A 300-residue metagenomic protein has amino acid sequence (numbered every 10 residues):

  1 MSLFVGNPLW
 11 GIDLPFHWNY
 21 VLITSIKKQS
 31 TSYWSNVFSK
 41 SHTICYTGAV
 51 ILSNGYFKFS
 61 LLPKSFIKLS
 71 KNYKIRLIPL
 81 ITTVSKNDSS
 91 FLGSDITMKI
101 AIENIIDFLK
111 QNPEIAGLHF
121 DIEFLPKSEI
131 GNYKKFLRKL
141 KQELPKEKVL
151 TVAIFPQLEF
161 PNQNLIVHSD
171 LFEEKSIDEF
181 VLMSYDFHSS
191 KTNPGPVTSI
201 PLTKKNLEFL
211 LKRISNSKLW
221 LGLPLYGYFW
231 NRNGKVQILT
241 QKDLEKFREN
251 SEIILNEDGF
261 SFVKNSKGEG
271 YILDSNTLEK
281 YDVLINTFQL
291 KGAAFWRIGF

Functional and structural regions predicted by a protein language model:
M1-F4: Bacterial N-terminal signal peptides
W10-I105: Glycan-recognition patch characteristic of GH18 chitinases/ENGases and related GlcNAc/peptidoglycan-binding proteins
L22, S53-F57, L61, P126-F247: Substrate-binding surface in catalytic domains of secreted glycosidases
T24-S39, D95-Q111, N162-L171, L273-N286: Short, acidic/polar
W34, P63-I67, I102-L109, K134-K141 (+2 more regions): Generic structural signal for well-ordered alpha-helices, preferentially at hydrophobic/aromatic core positions
I44, F120, F180, L221 (+2 more regions): Conserved, mostly hydrophobic/aromatic
W220-V283: Glycan-binding loop/region signatures in secreted carbohydrate-active enzymes
Y281-F300: Acidic/aromatic/glycine-rich contiguous surface patches that form carbohydrate-binding/processing clefts and analogous
